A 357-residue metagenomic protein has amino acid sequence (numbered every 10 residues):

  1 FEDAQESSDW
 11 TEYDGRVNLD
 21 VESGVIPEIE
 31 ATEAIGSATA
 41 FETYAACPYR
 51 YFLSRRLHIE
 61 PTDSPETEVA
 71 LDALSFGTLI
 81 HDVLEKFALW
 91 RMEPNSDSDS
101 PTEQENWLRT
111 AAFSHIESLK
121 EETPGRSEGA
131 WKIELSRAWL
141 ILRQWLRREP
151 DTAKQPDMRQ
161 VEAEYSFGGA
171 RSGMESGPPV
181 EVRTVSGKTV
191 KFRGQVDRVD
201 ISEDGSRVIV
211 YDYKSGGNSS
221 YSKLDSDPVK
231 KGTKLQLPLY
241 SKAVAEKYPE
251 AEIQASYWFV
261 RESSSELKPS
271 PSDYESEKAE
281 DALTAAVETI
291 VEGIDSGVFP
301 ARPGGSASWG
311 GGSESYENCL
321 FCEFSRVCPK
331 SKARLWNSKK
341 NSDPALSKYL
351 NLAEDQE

Functional and structural regions predicted by a protein language model:
F1-E357: RecB-family 4Fe-4S metal-dependent nuclease core
